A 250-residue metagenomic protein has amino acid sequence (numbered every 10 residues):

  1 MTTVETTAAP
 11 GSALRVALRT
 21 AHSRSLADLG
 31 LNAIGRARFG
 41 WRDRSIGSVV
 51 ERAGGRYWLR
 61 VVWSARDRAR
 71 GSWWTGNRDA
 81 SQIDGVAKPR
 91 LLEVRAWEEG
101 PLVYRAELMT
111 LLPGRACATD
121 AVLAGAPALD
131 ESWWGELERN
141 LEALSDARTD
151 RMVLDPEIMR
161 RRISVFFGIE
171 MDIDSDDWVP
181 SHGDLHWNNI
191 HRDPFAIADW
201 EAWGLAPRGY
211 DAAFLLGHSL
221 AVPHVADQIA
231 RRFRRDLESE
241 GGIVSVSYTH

Functional and structural regions predicted by a protein language model:
T2-L31: Juxta-kinase regulatory segment immediately upstream of eukaryotic protein kinase catalytic domains
R19-R24, R60-L108, A124-A143: A conserved alpha-helical element in kinase catalytic cores
R24-G54: ATP-binding glycine-rich phosphate-binding loop
D43-R52, F167-Y210: Active-site acidic catalytic loop and adjacent metal/ATP-binding pocket of ATP-dependent phosphoryl transfer enzymes
R115-A118: Structural motif in protein kinase domains
D130-W133, L137-G183: An alpha-helical support segment within catalytic cores of ATP-dependent transferases
R192-R235: Active-site Asp-x-Gly
T249-H250: Conserved small/polar residues in nucleotide/adenosyl-binding loops
